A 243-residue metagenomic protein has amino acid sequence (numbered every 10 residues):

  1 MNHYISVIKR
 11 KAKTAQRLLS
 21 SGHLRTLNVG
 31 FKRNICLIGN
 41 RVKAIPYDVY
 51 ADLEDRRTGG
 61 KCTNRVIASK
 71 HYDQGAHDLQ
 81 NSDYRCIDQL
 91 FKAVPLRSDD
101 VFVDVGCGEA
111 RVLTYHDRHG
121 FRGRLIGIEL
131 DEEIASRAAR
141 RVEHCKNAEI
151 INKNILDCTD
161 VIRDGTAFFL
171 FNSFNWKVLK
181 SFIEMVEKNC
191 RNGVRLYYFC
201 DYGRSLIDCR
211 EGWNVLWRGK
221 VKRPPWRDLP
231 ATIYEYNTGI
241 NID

Functional and structural regions predicted by a protein language model:
N2-R97: S-adenosyl-L-methionine
D99-G108: Conserved class I S-adenosyl-L-methionine
A110-T114: Glycine-rich SAM-binding Motif I of class I
R118-R124: Conserved S-adenosyl-L-methionine
D131: Conserved SAM/SAH-binding beta-strand->alpha-helix loop
A138: Conserved SAM-binding loop
C145-I155: Conserved SAM-binding strand-loop segment of SAM-dependent methyltransferases
K177-I233: C-terminal substrate-binding/active-site "lid" region of AdoMet-derived donor-dependent transferases
